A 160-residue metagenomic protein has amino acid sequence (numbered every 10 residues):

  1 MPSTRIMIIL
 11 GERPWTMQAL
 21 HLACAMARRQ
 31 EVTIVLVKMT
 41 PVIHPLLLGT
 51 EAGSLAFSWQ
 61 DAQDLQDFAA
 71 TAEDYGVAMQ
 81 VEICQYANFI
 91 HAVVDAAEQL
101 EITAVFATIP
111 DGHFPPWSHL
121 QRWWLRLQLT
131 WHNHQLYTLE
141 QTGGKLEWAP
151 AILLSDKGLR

Functional and structural regions predicted by a protein language model:
M1-R5, G11, Q80-I83, L146-R160: Polar low-complexity intrinsically disordered regions
P2-T50, H132, G158-R160: Small/aliphatic-rich secondary-structure junction motif
H21-L22, A92-A96: A short acidic, amphipathic alpha-helical/loop segment
V35-V37, Q80-C84, Y137-L139: General small-molecule cofactor/ligand-binding pocket signal
K38-Q63, W148-G158: Acidic, proline/glycine-rich short linear motifs
F57-Q80: A glycine-rich helix N-cap at a beta->alpha junction
I83-A92: Charged docking surfaces used in two-component/phosphorelay signaling
E98-R160: Gly/Ser-rich helix-loop-strand patches that form or flank binding pockets for ribonucleotide-derived cofactors
